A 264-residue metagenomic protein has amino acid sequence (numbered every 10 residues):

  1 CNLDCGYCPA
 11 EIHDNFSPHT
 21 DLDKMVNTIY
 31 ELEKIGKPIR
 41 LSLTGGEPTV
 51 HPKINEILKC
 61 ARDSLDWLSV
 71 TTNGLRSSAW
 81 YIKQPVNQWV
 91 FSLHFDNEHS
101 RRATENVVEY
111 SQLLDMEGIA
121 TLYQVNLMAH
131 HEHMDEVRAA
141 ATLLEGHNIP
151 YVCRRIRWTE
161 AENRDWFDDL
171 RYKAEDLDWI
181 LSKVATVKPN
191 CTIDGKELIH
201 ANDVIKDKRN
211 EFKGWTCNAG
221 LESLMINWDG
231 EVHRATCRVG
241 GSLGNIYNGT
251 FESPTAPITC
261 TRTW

Functional and structural regions predicted by a protein language model:
C1, E11, G214-T216, D229-W264: Flexible mid-to-C-terminal extensions adjoining Fe-S/redox cofactors in radical SAM and related proteins
N2, P38, L65-W67, V86 (+2 more regions): A generic structural signal for alpha->beta connector loops
L3-W80: Conserved alpha-helical substructure of the radical SAM core
D14, V50, S77, E98 (+3 more regions): Flexible, glycine-rich phosphate/dinucleotide-binding loops and adjacent beta-alpha linkers at cofactor/substrate
E31-I35, D63-S64, Q84, L113-E117 (+1 more regions): Alpha-helix C-cap/termination motif
S77-K83, A141-T142: Short amphipathic alpha-helices and their capping/turn segments at secondary-structure boundaries
N87-H233, C237: Radical SAM enzyme [4Fe-4S]-AdoMet core and its adjacent flexible, acidic and glycine-rich loops/tails across
